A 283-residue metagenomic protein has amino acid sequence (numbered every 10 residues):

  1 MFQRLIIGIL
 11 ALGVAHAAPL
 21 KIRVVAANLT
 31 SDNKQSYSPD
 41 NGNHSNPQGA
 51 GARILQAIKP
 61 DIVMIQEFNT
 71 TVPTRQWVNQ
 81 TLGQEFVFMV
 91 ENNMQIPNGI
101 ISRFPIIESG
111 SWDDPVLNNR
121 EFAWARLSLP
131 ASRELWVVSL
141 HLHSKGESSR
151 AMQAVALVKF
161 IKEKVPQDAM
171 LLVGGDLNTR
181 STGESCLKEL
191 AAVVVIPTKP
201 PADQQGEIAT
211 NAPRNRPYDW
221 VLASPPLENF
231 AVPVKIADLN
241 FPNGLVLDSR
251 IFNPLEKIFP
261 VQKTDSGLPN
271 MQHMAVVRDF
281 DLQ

Functional and structural regions predicted by a protein language model:
F2, H16-Q80, A154-V155, L245 (+3 more regions): N-terminal, active-site-proximal structural segment of metallo-dependent hydrolase catalytic domains
F2-G8: Sec-dependent signal peptide recognition, specifically the positively charged N-region followed immediately by
G8-A17: Hydrophobic h-region of N-terminal signal peptides that target proteins for export in Gram-negative bacteria
K21-S38, E108-W112, E134-S144: Active-site-proximal beta-strand elements of phosphoester/diester hydrolases
R23-A26, D61-Q66, F88-V90, N98-S102 (+9 more regions): Structural recognition of the beta-strand scaffold that forms the well-ordered cores of secreted hydrolase catalytic
H44-R53, A57-P60, E121-N211: Extracytoplasmic, non-cytosolic globular domains
F68-L142: Structured beta-strand-rich core segments of catalytic domains in phosphoester-bond hydrolases
E163-L171, T179-Q283: Metal-dependent phosphoester-hydrolase catalytic domains
